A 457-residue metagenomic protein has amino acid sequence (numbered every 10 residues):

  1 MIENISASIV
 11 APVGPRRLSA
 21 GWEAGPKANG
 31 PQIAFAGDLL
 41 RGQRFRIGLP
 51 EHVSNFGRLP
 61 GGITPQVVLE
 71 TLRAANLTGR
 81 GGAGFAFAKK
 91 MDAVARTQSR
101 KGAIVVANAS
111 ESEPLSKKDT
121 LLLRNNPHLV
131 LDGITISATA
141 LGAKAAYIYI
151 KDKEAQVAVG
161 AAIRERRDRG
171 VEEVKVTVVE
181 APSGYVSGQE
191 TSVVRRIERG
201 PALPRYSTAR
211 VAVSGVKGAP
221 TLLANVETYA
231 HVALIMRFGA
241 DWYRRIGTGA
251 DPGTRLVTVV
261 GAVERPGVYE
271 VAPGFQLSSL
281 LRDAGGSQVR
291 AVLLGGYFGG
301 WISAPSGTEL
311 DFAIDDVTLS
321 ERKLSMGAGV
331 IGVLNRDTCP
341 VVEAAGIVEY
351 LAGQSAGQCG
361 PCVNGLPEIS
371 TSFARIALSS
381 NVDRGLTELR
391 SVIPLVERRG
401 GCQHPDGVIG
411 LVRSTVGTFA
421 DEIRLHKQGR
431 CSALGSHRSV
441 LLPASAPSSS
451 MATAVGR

Functional and structural regions predicted by a protein language model:
I2-L69: Cofactor-/ligand-binding subdomain signature composed of acidic, glycine-rich, tryptophan-containing flexible loops
N4, S8, F56-T71, R100-A103 (+7 more regions): Ferredoxin-type iron-sulfur electron-transfer modules in oxidoreductases and energy-metabolism complexes
R46-V53, A107-D119, V213-G215, T258-V263: Gly-rich Lys/Arg/Thr-decorated short loops/hinges at beta-loop-alpha junctions or inter-strand turns that position
R73-V94, S183-R195, A352-N364, R398-V412: Conserved phosphate/anionic-ligand binding catalytic regions in large, soluble enzymes, centered on
A83, A88-M91, S116-D119, V157-A162 (+8 more regions): Short acidic, glycine/serine/threonine-rich loops at helix termini
K90, A146, G285-G300: Short loop-to-beta-strand transition segments
N126-A140: Histidine-anchored nucleotide/phosphate-binding helix
A155-P273, A284-G286: Hydrophobic alpha-helical positions that pack around
